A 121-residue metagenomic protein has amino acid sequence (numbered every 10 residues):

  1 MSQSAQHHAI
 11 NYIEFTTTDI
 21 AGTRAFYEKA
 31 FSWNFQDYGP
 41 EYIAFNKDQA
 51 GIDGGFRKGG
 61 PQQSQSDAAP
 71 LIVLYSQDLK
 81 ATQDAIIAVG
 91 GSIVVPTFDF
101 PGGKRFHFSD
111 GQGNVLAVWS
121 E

Functional and structural regions predicted by a protein language model:
M1-Q6, Y12-F15, Q36, I87-E121: Vicinal oxygen chelate
M1-R24, G51-I52, P70-I72: N-terminal beta-strand motif that seeds the catalytic metal site of vicinal oxygen chelate
Q3-Q6, E28, Q49, Q65 (+1 more regions): Generic structural signal for beta-strand residues in well-ordered domains
A9-F45: N-terminal first-folded block
I10-T18, Q62-I87, K104-S109: Vicinal oxygen chelate
T23-Y27, I86, G113: Conserved active-site tyrosine of GNAT-family acetyltransferases
W33-D67, V115-S120: Conserved short beta-strand elements that form part of the metal-binding/catalytic scaffold of enzyme active sites
